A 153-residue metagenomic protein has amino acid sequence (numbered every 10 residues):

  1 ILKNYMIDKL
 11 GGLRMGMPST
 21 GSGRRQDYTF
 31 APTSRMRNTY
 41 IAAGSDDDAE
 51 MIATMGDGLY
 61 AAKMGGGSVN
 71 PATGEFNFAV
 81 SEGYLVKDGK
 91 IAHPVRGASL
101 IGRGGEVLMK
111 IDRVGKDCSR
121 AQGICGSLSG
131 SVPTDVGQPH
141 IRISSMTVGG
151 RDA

Functional and structural regions predicted by a protein language model:
I1-A153: N-terminal small-residue-enriched
